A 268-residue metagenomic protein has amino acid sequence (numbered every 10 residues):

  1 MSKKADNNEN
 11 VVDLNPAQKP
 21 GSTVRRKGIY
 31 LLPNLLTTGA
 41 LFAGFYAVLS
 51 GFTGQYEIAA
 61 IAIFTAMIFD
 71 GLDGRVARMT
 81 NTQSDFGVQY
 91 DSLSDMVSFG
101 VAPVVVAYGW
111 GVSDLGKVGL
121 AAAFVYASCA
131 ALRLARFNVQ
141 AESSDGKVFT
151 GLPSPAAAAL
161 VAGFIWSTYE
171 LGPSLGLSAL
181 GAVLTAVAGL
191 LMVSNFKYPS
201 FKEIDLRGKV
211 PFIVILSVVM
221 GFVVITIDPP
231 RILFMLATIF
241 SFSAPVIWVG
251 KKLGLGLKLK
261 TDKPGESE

Functional and structural regions predicted by a protein language model:
M1-G21, G146-E268: C-terminal membrane-associated helical module and adjoining short loops/tails
M1-G71, I247, L257, P264-E268: Topogenic membrane-insertion module of multi-pass membrane proteins
Q18-G28, F52-I58, M79-V88, V112-L120 (+3 more regions): Short juxtamembrane and helix-loop transition motifs at transmembrane-helix boundaries in membrane proteins
I29-T38, M79-F137, F164-I165: Multi-pass membrane catalytic core of lipid/isoprenoid biosynthesis enzymes
N34-L41, L93-G100, A156, R207-V218: Short hydrophobic alpha-helical membrane-embedded segments
L36, A43, S50, A62 (+7 more regions): Hydrophobic residues within membrane-embedded alpha-helical segments of Major Facilitator Superfamily
F42, I68, L72, V76 (+2 more regions): Active-site His/Glu-centered metal-binding helix of metallohydrolases
Y46-I61, V97, V101-A122, G163-G181 (+1 more regions): Helix-coil boundary and interhelical linker segments in multi-pass alpha-helical membrane proteins
